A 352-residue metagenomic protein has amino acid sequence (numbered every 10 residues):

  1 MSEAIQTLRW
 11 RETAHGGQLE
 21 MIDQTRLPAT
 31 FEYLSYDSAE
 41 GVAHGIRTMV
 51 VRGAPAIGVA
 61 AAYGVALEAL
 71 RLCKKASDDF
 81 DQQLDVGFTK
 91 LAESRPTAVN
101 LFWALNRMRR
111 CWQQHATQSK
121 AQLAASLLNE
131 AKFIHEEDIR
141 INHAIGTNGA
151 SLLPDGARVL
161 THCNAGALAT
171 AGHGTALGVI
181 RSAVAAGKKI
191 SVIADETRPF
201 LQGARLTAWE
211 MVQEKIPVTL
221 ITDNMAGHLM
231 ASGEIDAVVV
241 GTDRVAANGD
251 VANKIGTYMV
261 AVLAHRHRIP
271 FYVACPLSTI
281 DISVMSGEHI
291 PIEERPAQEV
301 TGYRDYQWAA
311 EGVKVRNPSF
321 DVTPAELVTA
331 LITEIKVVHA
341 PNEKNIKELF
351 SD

Functional and structural regions predicted by a protein language model:
A4-Q118: Long amphipathic alpha-helical segments
L34-V50, S151-V159, G302-G312: Short, hydrophobic/aliphatic alpha-helical segments
S35, A39-V42, A54, G58 (+13 more regions): Generic structural signal for well-ordered, non-membrane alpha-helical segments in soluble metabolic enzymes
T48-A61, R95, L101, N164-G172 (+1 more regions): Conserved phosphate/anionic-ligand binding catalytic regions in large, soluble enzymes, centered on
A60, F102-A104, N148, L160-N164 (+3 more regions): Short beta-strand segments
N100-V159, I190, A194-V238: Ligand-binding beta-strand-loop-alpha-helix segment within the catalytic cores of soluble metabolic enzymes
G174-A185, A261: Histidine-anchored nucleotide/phosphate-binding helix
K189-I190, E196-D352: Conserved phosphate- and dinucleotide-binding cores of soluble alpha/beta proteins, encompassing both enzyme active
